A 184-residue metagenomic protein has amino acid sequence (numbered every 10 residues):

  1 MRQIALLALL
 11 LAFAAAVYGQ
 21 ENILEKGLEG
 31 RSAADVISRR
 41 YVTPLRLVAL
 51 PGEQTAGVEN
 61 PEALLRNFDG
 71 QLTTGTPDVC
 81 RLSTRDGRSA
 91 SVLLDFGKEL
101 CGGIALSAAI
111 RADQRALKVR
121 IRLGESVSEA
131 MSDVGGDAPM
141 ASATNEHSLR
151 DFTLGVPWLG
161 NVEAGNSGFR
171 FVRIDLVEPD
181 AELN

Functional and structural regions predicted by a protein language model:
M1-A5: Positively charged n-region of N-terminal signal peptides that target proteins for export
L6-L7, V17: Cleavable N-terminal signal peptides
Q20-N184: Extracellular/oxidizing-compartment recognition motifs
